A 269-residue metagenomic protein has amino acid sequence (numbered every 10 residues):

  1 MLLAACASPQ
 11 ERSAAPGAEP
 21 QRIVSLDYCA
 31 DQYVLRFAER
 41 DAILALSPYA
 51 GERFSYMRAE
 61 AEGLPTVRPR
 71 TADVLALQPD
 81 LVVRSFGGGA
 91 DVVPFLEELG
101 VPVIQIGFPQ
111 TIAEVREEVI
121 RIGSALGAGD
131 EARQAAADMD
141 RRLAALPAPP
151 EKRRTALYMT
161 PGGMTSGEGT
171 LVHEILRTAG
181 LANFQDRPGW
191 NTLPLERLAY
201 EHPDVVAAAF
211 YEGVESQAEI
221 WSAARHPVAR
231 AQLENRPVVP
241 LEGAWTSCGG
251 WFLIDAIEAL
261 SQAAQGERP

Functional and structural regions predicted by a protein language model:
L3-A5: C-terminal motif of bacterial Sec signal peptides marking the signal peptidase cleavage site
A7-Q10: Bacterial signal peptide processing site
P16-R22, D91-M164, A182-R187, L193-P194 (+2 more regions): Extracytoplasmic substrate-binding proteins
R22-V92, R187: A short, structured surface patch at a secondary-structure boundary
D27, F86, P188, A209-G213 (+1 more regions): Short secondary-structure boundary segments
P48-E52, E60-G63, T165-P194: Alpha-helical, coiled-coil/dimerization segments enriched in small aliphatic residues
T66, R70-R84, V101, T192-Y211: Proline-aspartate-enriched helix->loop->beta-strand connector
G88-E98, A208-A223: A ligand-binding cleft/hinge motif common to bilobed small-molecule-binding domains
